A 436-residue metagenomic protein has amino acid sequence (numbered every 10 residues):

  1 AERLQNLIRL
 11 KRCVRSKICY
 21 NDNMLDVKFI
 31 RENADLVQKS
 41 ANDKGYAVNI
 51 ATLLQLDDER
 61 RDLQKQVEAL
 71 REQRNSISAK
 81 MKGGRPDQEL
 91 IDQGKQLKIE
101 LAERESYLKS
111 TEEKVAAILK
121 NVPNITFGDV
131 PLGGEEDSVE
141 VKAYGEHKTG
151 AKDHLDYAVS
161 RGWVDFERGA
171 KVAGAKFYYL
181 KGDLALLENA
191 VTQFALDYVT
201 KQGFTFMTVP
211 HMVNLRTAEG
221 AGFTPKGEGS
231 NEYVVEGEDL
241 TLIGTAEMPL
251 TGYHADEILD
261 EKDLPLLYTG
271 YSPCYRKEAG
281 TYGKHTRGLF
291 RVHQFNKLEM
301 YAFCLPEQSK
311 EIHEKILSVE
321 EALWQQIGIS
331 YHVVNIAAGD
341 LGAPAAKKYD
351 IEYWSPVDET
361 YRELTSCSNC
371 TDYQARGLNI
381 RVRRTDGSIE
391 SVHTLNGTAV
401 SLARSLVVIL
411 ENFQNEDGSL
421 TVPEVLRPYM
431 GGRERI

Functional and structural regions predicted by a protein language model:
N21-G145: N-terminal alpha-helical targeting/anchoring segments
A143-I436: TRNA-recognition modules of translation machinery and tRNA-sensing kinases, especially anticodon-binding
